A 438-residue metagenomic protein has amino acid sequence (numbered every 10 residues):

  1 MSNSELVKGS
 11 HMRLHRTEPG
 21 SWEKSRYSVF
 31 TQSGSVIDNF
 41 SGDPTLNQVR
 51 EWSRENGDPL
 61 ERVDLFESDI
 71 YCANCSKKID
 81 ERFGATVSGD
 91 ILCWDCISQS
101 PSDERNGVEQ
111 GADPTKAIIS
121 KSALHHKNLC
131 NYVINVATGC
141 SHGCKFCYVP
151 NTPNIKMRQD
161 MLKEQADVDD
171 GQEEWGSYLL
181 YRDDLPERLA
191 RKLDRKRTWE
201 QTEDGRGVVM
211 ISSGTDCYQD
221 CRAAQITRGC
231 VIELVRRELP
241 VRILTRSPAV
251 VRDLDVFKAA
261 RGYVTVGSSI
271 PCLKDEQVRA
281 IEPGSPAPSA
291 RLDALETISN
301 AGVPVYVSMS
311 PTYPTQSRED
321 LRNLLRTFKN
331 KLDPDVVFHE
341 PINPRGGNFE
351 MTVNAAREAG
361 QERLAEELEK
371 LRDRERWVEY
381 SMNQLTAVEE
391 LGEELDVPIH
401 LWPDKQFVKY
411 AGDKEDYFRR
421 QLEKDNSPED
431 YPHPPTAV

Functional and structural regions predicted by a protein language model:
S2-A73, E81-G89, W94, Q99-I134 (+1 more regions): Flexible, acidic/Gly-rich N-terminal and inter-domain linker regions that tether and position cofactor-handling modules
S2-L6, P19-G20, S102-E109, E319-V438: Auxiliary Fe-S-binding modules of radical SAM enzymes
E104-A137, S141-T265, L273-E276, P288 (+1 more regions): Conserved Radical SAM active-site core
V209, V241, V266-S268, V305-V307 (+2 more regions): Hydrophobic faces of well-ordered beta-strands that scaffold small-molecule active sites in alpha/beta enzyme cores
G214-D216, R246-P248, S269-L273, S310-P314 (+2 more regions): Active-site beta-loop-alpha junctions enriched in small/polar residues
R242, P248, Y313-L324: Active-site glycine- and acidic-residue-rich loops that bind and position anionic ligands or nucleotide-like cofactors
D255-K274, P334-P344, L364: Non-cysteine beta-strand/loop elements that form the S-adenosyl-L-methionine
G284, T297-S317, R374-E375: Conserved strand-turn element in the central/C-terminal portion of the radical SAM core barrel that lines
